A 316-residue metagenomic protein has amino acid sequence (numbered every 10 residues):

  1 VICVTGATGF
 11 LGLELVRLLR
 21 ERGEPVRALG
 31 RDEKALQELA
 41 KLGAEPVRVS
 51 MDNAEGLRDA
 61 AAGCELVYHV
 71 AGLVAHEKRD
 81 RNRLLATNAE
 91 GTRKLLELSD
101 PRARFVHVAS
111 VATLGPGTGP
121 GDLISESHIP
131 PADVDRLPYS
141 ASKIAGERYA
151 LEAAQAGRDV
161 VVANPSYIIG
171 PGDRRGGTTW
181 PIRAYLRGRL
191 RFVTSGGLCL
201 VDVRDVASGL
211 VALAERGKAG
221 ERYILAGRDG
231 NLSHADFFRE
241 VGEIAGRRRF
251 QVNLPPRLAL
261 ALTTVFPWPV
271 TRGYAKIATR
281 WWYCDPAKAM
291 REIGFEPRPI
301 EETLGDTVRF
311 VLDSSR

Functional and structural regions predicted by a protein language model:
I2-E24: N-terminal Rossmann NAD(P)H-binding glycine-rich loop of SDR-like oxidoreductase domains
R31-E90: NAD(P)H-binding glycine-rich loop region in Rossmannoid oxidoreductase-like domains and their noncatalytic homologs
H76, V111-G121, I168-R175: Conserved catalytic-site region of short-chain dehydrogenase/reductase
E90-Y139: Conserved Rossmann-fold NAD(P)-dependent oxidoreductase catalytic core, especially the SDR/UDP-sugar
A145, G176-G177, T194-E215, G220-E221: Substrate-positioning beta->alpha
E147-P171: Conserved beta-loop-beta element that borders a ligand/cofactor-binding pocket
V193-T194, L254-P297: A hydrophobic C-terminal alpha-helical subdomain
G209-V270, E302-R316: Mid/C-terminal beta-alpha module of Rossmann-like enzyme folds, strongest in SDR-family dehydrogenases/epimerases
